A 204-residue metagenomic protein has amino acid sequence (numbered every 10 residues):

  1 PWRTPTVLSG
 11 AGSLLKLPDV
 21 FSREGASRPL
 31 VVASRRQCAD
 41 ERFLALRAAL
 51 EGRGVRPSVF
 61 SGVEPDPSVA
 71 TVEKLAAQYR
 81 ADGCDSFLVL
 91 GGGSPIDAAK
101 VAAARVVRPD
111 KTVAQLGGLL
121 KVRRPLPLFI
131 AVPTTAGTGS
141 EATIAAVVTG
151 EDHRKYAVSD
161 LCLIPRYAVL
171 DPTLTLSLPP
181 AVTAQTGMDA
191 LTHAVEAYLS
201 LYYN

Functional and structural regions predicted by a protein language model:
P1-S86: ATP/NTP phosphate-donor binding region
P5, V107-N204: A glycine/threonine-rich phosphate-anchoring loop and its flanking beta-alpha core in nucleotide/phosphate-binding
T6-S9, C38, E64-P67, G91-S94 (+3 more regions): Catalytic cores of large soluble enzymes that bind and process phosphate-bearing ligands
L8-S9, V59-S61, L88, A98 (+2 more regions): General beta-strand structural signal in soluble alpha/beta enzymes
S34-R36, G62-E64, G92, G118 (+1 more regions): Short, ordered loop/turn segments at secondary-structure junctions
A45-L46, K74-A76, P95-R108, A142-A145: Short Gly/Thr/Asp-enriched flexible loops that form oxyanion-binding sites at enzyme active sites
Y79, G83-A102, T134-S140: Glycine/serine-rich anion-binding loops at beta->alpha junctions that coordinate negatively charged ligand groups
